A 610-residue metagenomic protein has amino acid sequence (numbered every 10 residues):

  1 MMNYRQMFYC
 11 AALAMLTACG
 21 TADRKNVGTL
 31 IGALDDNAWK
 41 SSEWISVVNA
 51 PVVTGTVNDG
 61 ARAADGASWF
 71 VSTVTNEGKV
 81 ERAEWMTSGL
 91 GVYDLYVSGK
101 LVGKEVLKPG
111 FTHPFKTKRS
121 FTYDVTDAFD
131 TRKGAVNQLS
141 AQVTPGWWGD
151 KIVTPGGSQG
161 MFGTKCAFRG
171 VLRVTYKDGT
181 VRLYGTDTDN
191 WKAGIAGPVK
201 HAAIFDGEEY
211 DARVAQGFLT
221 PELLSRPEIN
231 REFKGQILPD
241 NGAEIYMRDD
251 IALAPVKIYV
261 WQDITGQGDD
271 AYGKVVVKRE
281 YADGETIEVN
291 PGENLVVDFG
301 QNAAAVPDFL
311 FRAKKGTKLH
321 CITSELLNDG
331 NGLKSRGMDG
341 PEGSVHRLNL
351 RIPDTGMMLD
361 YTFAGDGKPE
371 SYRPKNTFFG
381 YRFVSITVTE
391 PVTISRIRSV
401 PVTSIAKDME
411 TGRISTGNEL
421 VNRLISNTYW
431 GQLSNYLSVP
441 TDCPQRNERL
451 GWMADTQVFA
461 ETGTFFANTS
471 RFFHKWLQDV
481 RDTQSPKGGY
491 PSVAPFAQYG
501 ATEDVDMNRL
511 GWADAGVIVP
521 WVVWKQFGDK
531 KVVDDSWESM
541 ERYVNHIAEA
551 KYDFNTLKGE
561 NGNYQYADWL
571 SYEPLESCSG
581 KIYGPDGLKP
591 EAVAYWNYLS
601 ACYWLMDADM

Functional and structural regions predicted by a protein language model:
M1-F8: Bacterial N-terminal signal peptides that target proteins for export
T17-A18: C-terminal motif of bacterial Sec signal peptides marking the signal peptidase cleavage site
D23-R446, A454-D455, R471-F472, P491-D504 (+7 more regions): Extracellular/oxidizing-compartment recognition motifs
G91, W430-S434, F465-P486, G516 (+1 more regions): Glycine-rich, acidic and aromatic/proline-enriched surface loops and short helix-turn segments that act as binding
V388, V458-T469, G516-V532, C602-M610: Well-ordered alpha-helical scaffold segments within catalytic/enzyme domains
L424, T469-V480, K530-A548, D607: Extended, well-ordered alpha-helical scaffold segments
C443, R449-T456, D482-A501, V505-P520 (+2 more regions): Aromatic-lined, polymer-binding surfaces characteristic of secreted/periplasmic polysaccharide-degrading enzymes
T464, E503-D506, W524-D534, L588-Y595: The substrate-binding groove and active-site-proximal loops of carbohydrate-active enzymes, especially glycoside
